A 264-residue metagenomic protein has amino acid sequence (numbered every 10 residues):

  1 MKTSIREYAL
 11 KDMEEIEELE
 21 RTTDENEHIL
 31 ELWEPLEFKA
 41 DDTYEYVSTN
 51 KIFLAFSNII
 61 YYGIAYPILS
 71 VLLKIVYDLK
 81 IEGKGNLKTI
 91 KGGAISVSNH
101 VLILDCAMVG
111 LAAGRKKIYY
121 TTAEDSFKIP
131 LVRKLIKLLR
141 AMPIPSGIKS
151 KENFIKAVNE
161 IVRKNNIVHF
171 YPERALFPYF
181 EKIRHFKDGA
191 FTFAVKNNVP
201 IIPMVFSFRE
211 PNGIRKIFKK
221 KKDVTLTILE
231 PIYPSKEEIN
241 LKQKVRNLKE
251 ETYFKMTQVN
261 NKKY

Functional and structural regions predicted by a protein language model:
M1-D41, I155-Y264: Non-catalytic C-terminal accessory region of glycerolipid acyltransferases and related lyso-lipid remodeling enzymes
K2-A94, L104-M108, R133: Membrane-anchoring hydrophobic helices of lipid-metabolizing enzymes
N58-I60, T121-T122, G147, Y179-E181: A generic secondary-structure micro-motif detector that highlights 1-2 residue hydrophobic/ambivalent hotspots embedded
I60, I64, K149-S150, K244 (+1 more regions): Soluble or luminal CAZymes and related metallo-dependent hydrolases
I75-E82, S150-E152, S207-E210: Short gly/ser/thr-rich secondary-structure transition/capping motifs
G83, S98-N99, T122-A123, Y171-P172 (+1 more regions): A secondary-structure boundary/capping signal
T89-I148: Catalytic core of membrane glycerolipid acyltransferases/transacylases, capturing the structured, soluble-facing
V101, S150, K182-F186: Short, glycine/acidic-rich beta->alpha junctions
